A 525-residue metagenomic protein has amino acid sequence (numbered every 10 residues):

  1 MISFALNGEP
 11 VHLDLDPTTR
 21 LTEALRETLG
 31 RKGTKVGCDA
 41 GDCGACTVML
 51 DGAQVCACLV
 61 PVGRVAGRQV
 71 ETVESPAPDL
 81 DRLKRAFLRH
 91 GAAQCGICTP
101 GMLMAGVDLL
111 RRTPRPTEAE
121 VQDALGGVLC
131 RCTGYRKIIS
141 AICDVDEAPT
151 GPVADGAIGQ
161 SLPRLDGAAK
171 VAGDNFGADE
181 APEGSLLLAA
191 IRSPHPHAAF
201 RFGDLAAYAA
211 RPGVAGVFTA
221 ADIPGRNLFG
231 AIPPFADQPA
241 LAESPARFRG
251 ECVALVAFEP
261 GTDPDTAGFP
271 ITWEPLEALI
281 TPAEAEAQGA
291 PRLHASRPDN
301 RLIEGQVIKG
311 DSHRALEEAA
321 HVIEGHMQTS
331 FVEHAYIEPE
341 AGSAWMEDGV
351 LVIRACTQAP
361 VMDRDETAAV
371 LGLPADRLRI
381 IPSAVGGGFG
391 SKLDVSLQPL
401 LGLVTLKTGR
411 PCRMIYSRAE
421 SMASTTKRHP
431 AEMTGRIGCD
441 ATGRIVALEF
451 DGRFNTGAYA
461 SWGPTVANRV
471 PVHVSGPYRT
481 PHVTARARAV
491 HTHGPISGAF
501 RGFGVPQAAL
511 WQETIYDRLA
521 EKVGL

Functional and structural regions predicted by a protein language model:
M1-A157: Signature of N-terminal electron-transfer/Fe-S-associated modules in redox systems
E27-G30, R226-L228, E317-V332, M414-S421: Short Pro/Gly-enriched beta-strand edge/turn motifs at strand-loop
G37-A40, A119-G126, D376-S383, G409-A419 (+1 more regions): Beta-strand segments within the central parallel beta-sheet cores of soluble alpha/beta enzyme folds
R64, P76, I223, T357-P360 (+3 more regions): Acidic, glycine-rich active-site loops and adjacent beta-strand->loop/helix elements that engage anionic groups
G91, Q160, D166-A172, N300-G342 (+2 more regions): Glycine-rich loop/linker segments at domain edges
M102, R111, A189-A220, A254-W273 (+3 more regions): Alpha-helical support elements that line or immediately flank enzyme active sites and cofactor-binding pockets
I142-C143, D155, A172, P234-F258 (+3 more regions): Glycine-rich and small/hydrophobic secondary-structure elements
D146-I303: Flexible, low-hydrophobicity surface segments
